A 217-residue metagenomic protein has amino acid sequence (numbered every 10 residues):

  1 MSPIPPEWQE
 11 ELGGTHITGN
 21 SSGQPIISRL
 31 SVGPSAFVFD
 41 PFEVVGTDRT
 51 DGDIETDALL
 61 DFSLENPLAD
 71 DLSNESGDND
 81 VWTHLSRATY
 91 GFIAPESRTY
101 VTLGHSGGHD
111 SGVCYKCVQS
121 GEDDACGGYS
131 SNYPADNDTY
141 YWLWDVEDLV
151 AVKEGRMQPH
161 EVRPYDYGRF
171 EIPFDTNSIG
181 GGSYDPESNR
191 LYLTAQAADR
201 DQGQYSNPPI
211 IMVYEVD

Functional and structural regions predicted by a protein language model:
M1-D217: Sequence/structural signature of beta-propeller domains
